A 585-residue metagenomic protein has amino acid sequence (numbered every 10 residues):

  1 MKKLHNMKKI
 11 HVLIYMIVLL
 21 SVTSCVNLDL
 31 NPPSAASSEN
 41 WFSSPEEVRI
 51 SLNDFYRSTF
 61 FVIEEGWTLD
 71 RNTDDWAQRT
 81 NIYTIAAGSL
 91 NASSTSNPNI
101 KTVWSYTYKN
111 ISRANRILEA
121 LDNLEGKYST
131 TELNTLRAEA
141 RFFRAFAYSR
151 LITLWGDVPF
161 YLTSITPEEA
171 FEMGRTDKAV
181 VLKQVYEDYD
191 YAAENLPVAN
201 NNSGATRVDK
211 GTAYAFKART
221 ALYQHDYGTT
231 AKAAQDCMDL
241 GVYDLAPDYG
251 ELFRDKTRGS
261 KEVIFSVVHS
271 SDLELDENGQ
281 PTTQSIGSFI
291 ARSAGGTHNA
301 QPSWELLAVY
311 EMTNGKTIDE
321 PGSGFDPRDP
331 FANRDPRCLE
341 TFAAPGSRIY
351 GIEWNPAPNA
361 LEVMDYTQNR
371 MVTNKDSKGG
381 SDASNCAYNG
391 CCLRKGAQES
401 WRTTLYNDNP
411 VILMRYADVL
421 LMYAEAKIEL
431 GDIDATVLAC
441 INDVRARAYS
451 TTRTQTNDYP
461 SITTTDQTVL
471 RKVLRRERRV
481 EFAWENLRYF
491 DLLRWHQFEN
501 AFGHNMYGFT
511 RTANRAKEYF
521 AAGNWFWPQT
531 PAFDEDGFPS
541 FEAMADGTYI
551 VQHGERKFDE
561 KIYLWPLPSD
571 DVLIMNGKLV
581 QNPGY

Functional and structural regions predicted by a protein language model:
M1-S34: Bacterial Sec-dependent N-terminal signal peptides
S24-C25, T107-N110, Q184-Y186, F253-T317 (+6 more regions): Long, intrinsically disordered, low-complexity segments
V26-T84, V158, D190-Y191, R207-T373 (+1 more regions): An aromatic- and glycine-enriched ligand-binding surface/loop that stacks and positions planar moieties
P45, R49-I50, R57-F60, I82-W155 (+6 more regions): Conserved, well-structured interaction surfaces
P336-V444: C-terminal substrate/ligand-recognition segments
